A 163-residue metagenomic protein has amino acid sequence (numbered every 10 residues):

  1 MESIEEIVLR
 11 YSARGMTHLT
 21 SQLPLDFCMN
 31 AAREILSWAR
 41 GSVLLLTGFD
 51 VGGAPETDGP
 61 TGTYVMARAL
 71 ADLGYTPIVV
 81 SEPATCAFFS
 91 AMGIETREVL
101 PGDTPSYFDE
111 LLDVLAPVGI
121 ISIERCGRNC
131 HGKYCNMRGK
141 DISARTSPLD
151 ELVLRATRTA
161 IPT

Functional and structural regions predicted by a protein language model:
M1-P55: An N-terminal, well-structured beta->alpha segment
C28-S37, M66, P105-L111: Short, charged beta->alpha transition segments
F49-V51, P83-A87, G127: Acidic, glycine-rich active-site loops and adjacent beta-strand->loop/helix elements that engage anionic groups
E56-G74: Histidine-anchored nucleotide/phosphate-binding helix
A71, S90, T157: Anion (oxyanion) recognition and catalysis
G74-E82: Short internal beta-strands
Y75, T157-T163: A short helix->loop->beta-strand "cap" motif at the edges of active sites that frequently abuts
F88-L154: An acidic, phosphate/nucleotide-engaging active-site surface
